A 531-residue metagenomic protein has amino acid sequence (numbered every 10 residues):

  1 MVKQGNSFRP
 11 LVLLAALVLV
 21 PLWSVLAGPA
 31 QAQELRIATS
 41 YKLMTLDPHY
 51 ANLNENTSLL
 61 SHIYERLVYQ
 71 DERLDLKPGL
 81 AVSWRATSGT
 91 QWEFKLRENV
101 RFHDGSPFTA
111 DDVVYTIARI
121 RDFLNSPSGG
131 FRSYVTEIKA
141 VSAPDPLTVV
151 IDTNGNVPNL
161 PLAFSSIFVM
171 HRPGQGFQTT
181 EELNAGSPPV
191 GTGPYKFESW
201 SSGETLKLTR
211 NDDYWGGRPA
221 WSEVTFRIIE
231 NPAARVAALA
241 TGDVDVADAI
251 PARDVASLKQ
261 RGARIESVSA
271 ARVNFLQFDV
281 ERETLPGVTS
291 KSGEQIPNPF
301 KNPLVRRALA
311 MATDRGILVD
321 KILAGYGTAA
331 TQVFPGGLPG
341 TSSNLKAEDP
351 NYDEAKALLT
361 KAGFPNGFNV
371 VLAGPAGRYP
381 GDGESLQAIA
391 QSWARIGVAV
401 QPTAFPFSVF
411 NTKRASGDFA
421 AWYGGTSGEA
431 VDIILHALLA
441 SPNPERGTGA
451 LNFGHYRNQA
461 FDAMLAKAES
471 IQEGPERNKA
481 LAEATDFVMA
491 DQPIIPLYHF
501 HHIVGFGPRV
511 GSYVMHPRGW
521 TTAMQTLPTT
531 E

Functional and structural regions predicted by a protein language model:
M1-F8: N-terminal secretory signal peptides that target proteins for export/translocation
V12-V25: Bacterial N-terminal signal peptides
V25-A32: Sec/Tat signal peptide C-region and signal peptidase I cleavage site
T39-S88, A118, F123, P188-T192: N-terminal lobe/hinge region of extracytoplasmic solute-binding protein
Y69-E72, R97-S128, A140-S142, P189 (+3 more regions): Extracytoplasmic/periplasmic ligand-capture domains
R85, G130-Q175, R509: Surface-exposed binding/hinge segments that line and control ligand-binding clefts or catalytic entry sites
Q91-E98, L147-V157, L208-R210: Short, hydrophobic/aromatic-enriched beta-strand segments in well-ordered soluble domains
V504-E531: Long beta-strand-rich cores associated with HINT superfamily self-processing modules
